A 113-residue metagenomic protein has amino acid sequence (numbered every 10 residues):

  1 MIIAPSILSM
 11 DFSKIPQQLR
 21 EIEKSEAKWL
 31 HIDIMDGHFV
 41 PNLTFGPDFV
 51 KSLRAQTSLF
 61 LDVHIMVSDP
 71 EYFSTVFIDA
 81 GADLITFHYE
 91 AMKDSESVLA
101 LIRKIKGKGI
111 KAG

Functional and structural regions predicted by a protein language model:
M1-A80, L84-T86, E90-A100, K104-A112: Conserved N-terminal beta1-alpha1 strand-loop-helix module at the mouth
